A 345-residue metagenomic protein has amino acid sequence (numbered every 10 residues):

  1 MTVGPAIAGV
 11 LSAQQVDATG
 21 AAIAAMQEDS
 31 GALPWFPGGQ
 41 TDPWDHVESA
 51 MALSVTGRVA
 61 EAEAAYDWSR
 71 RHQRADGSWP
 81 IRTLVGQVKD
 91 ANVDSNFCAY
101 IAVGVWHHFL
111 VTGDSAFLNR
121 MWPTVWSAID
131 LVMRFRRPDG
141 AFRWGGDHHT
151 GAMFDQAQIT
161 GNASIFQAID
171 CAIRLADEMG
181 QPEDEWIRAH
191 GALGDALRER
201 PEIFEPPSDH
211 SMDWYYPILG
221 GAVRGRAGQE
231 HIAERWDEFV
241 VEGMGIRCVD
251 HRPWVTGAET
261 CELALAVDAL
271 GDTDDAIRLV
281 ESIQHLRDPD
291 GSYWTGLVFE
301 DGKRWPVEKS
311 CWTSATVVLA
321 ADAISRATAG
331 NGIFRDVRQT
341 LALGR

Functional and structural regions predicted by a protein language model:
M1-G9, V47-E61, Y100-F117, A163-Q181 (+3 more regions): Well-ordered alpha-helical scaffold segments within catalytic/enzyme domains
T2-Q40, E63-C98, S127-Q156, G191-A258 (+1 more regions): Extended glycan-interaction surfaces of carbohydrate-active proteins
A13, V59, E63, S95 (+7 more regions): Non-membrane alpha-helical structural segments and their capping/turn regions in soluble enzymes
M26, W35, G39-V47, M51-R58: N-terminal beta1-alpha1-beta2 module of alpha/beta enzyme domains
F154-R200: Loop-centered beta-sheet repeat module
